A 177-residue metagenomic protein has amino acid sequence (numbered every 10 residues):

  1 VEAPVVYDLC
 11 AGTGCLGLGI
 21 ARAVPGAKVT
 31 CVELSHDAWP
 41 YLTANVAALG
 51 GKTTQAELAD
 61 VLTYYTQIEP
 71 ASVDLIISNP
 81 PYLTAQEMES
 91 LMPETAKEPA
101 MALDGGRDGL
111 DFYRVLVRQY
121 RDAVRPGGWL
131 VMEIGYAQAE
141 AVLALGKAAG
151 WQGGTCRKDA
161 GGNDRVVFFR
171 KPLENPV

Functional and structural regions predicted by a protein language model:
V1-E89: Conserved SAM/SAH cofactor-binding pocket of Class I
I20, T95, L116-Y120: Class I S-adenosylmethionine-dependent transferase superfamily signal
E33, E94, E98, E133: Acidic-residue sensor for enzyme active/binding pockets
Q67-I68, T95, D122, G146: Structural motif
S72, I77, M101, G105-D108 (+1 more regions): Class I S-adenosyl-L-methionine
Y82-D111: Mobile active-site "lid"/loop adjacent to the S-adenosyl-L-methionine
R107-R170: Conserved Class I SAM-dependent methyltransferase catalytic core
L173-V177: Flexible, glycine-/basic-rich loop-and-beta segments that form/coincide with the SAM-dependent methyltransferase
